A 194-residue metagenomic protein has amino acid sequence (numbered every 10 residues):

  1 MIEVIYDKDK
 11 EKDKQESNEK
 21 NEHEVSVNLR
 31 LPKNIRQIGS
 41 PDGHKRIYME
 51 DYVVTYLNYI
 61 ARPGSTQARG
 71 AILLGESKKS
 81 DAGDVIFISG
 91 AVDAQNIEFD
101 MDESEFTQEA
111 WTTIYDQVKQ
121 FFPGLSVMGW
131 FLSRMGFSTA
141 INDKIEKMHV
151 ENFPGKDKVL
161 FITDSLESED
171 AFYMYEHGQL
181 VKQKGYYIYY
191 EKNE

Functional and structural regions predicted by a protein language model:
M1-G129, M135-E194: N-terminal beta-strand/alpha-helix entry module and adjacent surface of metal-dependent catalytic domains
